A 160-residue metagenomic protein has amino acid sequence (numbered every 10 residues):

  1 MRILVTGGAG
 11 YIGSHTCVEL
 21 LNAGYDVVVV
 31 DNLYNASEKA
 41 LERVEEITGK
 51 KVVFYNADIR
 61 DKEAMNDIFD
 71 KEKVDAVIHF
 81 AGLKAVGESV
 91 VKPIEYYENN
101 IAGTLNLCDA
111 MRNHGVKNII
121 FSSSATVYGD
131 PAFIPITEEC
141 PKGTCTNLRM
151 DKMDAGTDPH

Functional and structural regions predicted by a protein language model:
M1-H160: N-terminal Rossmann-like NAD(P)+-binding domain of SDR-like oxidoreductases, especially those catalyzing
